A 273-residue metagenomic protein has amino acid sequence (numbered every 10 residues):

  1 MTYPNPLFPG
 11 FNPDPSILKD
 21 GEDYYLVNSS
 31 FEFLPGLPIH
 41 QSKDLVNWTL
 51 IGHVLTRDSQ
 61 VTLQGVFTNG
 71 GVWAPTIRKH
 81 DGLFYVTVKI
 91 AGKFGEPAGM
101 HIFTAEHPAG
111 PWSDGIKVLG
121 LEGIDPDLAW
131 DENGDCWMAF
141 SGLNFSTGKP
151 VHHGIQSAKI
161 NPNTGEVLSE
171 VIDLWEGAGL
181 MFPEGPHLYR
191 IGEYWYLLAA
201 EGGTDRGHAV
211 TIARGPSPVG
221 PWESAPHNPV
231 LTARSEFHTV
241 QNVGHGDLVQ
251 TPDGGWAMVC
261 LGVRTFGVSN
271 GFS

Functional and structural regions predicted by a protein language model:
M1-S273: Carbohydrate-active catalytic/glycan-binding domains of CAZyme proteins, especially the secreted or lumenal ectodomains
